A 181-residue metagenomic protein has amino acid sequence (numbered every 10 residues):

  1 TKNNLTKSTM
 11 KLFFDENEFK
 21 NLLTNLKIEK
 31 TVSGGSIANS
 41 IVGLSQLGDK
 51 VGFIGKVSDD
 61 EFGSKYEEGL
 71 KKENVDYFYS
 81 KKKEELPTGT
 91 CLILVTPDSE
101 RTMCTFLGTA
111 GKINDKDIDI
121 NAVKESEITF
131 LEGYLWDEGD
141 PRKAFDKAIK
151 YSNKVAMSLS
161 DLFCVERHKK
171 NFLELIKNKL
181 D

Functional and structural regions predicted by a protein language model:
T1-I54, S64: Glycine-rich phosphate/adenosyl-contacting loop at the front of the ribokinase-like
T1-S8, E29, E67-K82, L86 (+1 more regions): Ribokinase/PfkB-type carbohydrate-kinase core domain
G35-S40, F62, P87-G89, D140: Short glycine/serine/threonine-rich phosphate/pyrophosphate-binding segments that cradle anionic phosphate groups
N39-S40, G48, D60, C104 (+2 more regions): Basic, gly/Ser/Thr/Pro-rich low-complexity segments located predominantly at protein N termini
S40, L44, F53, L70 (+2 more regions): Hydrophobic/aromatic pocket-lining and membrane-interface residues
K56-S58: Alpha-helical transmembrane segments within multi-pass membrane transporters and channels
